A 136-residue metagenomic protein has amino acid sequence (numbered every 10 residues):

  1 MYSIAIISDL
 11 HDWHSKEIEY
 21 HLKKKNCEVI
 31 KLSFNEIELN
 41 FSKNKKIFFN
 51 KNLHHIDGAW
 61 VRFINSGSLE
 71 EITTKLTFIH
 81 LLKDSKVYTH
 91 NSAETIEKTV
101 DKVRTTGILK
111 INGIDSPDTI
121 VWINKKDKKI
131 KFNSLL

Functional and structural regions predicted by a protein language model:
Y2-S8, V29, I79, S85-K86 (+1 more regions): Active-site nucleotide/adenylate-binding loops and adjacent lid/helix of ATP-dependent enzymes
D12-S15, L39-N40: Short, charged/polar "capping" segments at the starts of alpha-helices and the immediately preceding loops
H14-V29: A short, Lys/Arg-enriched amphipathic alpha-helix followed by its capping loop at the start of a domain
K16-E19, L76, V103-T106: Short, surface-exposed alpha-helical segments at coil->helix boundaries
N35-H55, E70-T73: Glycine-rich, highly charged phosphate/nucleotide-binding loops
W60-V61: Redox-cofactor binding/interface segments in oxidoreductases and associated redox assembly factors
